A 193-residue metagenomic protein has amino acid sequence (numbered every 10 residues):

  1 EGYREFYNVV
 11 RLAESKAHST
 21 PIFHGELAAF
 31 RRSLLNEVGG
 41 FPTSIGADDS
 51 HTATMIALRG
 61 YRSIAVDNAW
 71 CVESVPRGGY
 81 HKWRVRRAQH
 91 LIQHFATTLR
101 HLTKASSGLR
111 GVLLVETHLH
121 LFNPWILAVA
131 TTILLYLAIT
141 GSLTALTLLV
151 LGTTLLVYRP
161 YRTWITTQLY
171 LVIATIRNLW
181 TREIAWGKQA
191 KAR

Functional and structural regions predicted by a protein language model:
E1-G39, T43: Long helical/loop segments within the catalytic core of UDP-sugar-dependent glycosyltransferases, especially the large
G2-Y7, P42-V112, T166-R177: Catalytic donor/gating beta->alpha subdomain of glycosyltransferases that bind UDP-sugars
S15, T153-L155, Y170, A174: N-terminal membrane-anchoring/stem segments of glycan-assembly enzymes
A17-P21, I176-R193: Low-complexity, charge- and small-residue-enriched intrinsically disordered regions
V75, V157-R159, T181: Short helix-capping/hinge motifs at transmembrane helix termini and TM-loop junctions
R77-T147, E183-R193: Basic/Trp-rich segment in TM-proximal cytosolic loops or flexible interdomain/linker regions
L91, W125, L151-T163: Transmembrane alpha-helical segments that form the membrane-embedded catalytic/substrate-channel core of multi-pass
L113, T117, L146-L151, P160-T163 (+1 more regions): Short amphipathic alpha-helical segments
